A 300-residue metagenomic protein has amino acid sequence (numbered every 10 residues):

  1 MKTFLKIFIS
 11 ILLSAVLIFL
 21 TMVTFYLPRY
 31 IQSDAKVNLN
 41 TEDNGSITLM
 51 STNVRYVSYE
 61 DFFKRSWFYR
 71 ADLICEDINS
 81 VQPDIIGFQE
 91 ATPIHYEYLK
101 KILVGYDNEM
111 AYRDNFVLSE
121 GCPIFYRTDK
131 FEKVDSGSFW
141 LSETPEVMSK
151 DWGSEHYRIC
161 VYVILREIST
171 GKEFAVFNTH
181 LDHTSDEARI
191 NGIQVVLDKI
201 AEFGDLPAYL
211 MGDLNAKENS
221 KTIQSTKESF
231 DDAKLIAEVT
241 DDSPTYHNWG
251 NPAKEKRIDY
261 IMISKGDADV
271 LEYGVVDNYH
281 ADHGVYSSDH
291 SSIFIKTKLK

Functional and structural regions predicted by a protein language model:
K2-K101, F116-S119, K300: N-terminal, active-site-proximal structural segment of metallo-dependent hydrolase catalytic domains
Y30-T41, I85, Q89-E173, E272-V275: Structured beta-strand-rich core segments of catalytic domains in phosphoester-bond hydrolases
N44, S80-Q82, K130, T170-E173 (+5 more regions): Alpha-helix termination/capping residues and helix-transition junctions
T48-V54, I74-L99, F125, V163 (+5 more regions): Active-site beta-strand/loop signature of hydrolases that rely on acidic residues for catalysis
S58-F63, P145-W152, T179-D186: Surface-exposed cleft-lining segments at the edges of enzyme active sites
R65-S66, E187-I200: Alpha-helical scaffold elements lining the catalytic groove of polysaccharide deacetylases
E109-R127, S142-V147, G153-Y157, D205-A208 (+1 more regions): Active site of divalent-metal-dependent phosphoester/diester hydrolases
R166-I190: Metal-dependent phosphoester/phosphodiester hydrolase catalytic core
